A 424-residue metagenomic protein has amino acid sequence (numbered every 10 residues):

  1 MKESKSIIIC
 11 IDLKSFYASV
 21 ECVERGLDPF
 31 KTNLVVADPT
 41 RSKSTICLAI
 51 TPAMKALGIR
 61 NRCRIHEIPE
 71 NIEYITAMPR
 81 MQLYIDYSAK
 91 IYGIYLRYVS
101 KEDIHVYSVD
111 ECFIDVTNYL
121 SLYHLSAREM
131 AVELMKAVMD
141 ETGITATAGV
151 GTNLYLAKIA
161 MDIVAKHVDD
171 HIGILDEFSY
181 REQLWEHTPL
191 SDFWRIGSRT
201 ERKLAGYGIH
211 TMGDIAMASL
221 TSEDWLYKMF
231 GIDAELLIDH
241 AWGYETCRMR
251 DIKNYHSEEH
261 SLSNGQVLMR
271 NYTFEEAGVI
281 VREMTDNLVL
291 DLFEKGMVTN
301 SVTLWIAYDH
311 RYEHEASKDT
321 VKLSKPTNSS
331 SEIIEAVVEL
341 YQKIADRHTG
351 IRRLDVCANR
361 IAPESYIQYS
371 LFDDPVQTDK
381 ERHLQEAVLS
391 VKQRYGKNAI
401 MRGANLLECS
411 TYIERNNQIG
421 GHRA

Functional and structural regions predicted by a protein language model:
M1-V109, F113, D239-A241: Residues that scaffold, gate, or flank divalent-cation-dependent active/transport sites
C10, D192, R202-H348: DNA-contacting surface of Y-family translesion DNA polymerases
V20, K318-D319, L323-A424: Acidic, metal-coordinating catalytic segment for phosphate/diphosphate chemistry, firing primarily on the Nudix
V20-C22, I46-A49, L156-V164, W242 (+1 more regions): Short acidic, glycine/serine/threonine-rich loops at helix termini
Y107-E111, G151-L154, M297-S301, T349-R353: Short Gly/Ser/Thr- and Asp/Glu-enriched loop/turn motifs at secondary-structure junctions
I114-M135, G208: Catalytic palm subdomain of template-directed nucleic-acid polymerases, centered on the conserved carboxylate motif
M130-T188: Long, highly charged, low-complexity intrinsically disordered interaction regions that mediate electrostatic DNA/RNA
